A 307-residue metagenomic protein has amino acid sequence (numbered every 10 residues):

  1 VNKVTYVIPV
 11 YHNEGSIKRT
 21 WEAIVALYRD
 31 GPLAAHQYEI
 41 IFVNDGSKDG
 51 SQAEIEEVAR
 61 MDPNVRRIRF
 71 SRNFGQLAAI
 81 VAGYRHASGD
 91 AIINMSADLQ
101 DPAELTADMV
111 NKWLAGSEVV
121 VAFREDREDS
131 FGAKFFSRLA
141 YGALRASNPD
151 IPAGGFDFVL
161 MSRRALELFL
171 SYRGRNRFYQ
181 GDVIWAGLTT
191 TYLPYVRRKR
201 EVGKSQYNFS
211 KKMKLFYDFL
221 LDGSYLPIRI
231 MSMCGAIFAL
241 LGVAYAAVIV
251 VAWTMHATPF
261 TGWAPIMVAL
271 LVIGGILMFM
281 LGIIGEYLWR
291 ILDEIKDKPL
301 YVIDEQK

Functional and structural regions predicted by a protein language model:
V1-S130: Structured catalytic core of nucleotide-sugar glycosyltransferases
Y11-E14, D62, R173-R177, G187 (+1 more regions): Residues at alpha-helix boundaries and short interhelical turns
T20-A23, L27, E54, M109 (+6 more regions): A ubiquitous structural signal for well-ordered alpha-helices
I24, G83, D98, V120 (+5 more regions): Residue-level signature of catalytic and energy-coupling elements of molecular machines, predominantly ATP/GTP-dependent
A26, D30, E57, M61 (+6 more regions): Conserved amphipathic alpha-helical interaction elements at protein-protein interfaces in regulatory, energy-coupling
R66-I68, P152, T191: Structural signal for short hydrophobic segments within the conserved structured cores of catalytic domains across
F70-R72, Q76-H86, A103-D182, R198-Y217: Acceptor/aglycone-binding surface of glycosyltransferases and processive sugar-polymer synthases
F178-K307: Hydrophobic helical membrane-anchoring modules
